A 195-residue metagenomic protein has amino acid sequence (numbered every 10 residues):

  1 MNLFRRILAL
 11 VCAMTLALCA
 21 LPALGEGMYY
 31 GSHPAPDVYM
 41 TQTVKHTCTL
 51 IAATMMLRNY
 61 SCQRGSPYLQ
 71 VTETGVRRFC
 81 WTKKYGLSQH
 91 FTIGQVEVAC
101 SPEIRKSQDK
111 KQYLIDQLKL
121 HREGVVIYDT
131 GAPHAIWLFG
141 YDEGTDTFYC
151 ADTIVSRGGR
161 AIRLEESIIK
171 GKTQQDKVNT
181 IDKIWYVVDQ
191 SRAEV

Functional and structural regions predicted by a protein language model:
L3-R6, M14-A17, L21-G86, E143-G144 (+5 more regions): Active-site-adjacent structural segments surrounding the nucleophilic cysteine of cysteine proteases and isopeptidases
C12-A13, L118: Enrichment for repetitive, rod-forming helical segments
T41, K106-V155: Active-site-adjacent substructure of cysteine-protease-like catalytic cores
C62-E73, P102-Q108, Y128-D129: Surface-exposed patches in mature extracellular/periplasmic domains of secreted proteins
F79, A99, Q117, K172: Residues that form generic nucleotide/phosphate-binding pockets
L87-T92, V96-I104: Mid-length scaffold segments of soluble, non-membrane domains
